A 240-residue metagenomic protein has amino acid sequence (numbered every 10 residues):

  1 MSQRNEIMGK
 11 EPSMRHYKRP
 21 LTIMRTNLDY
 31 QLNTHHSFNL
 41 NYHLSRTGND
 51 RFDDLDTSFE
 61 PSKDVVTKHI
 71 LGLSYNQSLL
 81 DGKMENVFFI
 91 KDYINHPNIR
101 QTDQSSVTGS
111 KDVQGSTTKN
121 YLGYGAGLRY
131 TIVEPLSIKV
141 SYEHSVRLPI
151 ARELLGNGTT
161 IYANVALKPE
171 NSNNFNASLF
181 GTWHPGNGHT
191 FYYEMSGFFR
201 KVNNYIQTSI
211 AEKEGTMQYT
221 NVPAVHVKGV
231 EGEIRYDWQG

Functional and structural regions predicted by a protein language model:
M1, T26, L40-Y42, N86-I90 (+5 more regions): Membrane-embedded beta-strand positions of outer-membrane beta-barrel proteins
S2, L44-G48, Q77-D81, I90-N98 (+6 more regions): Transmembrane beta-strands of outer-membrane beta-barrel pores
E6-H16, I23, D53-K63, S74 (+3 more regions): Extracellular loop and loop/strand-boundary signature of outer-membrane beta-barrel proteins
K18-M24, V65-L71, T118-L122, N171-F175 (+2 more regions): Residues that define the transmembrane beta-barrel architecture of outer-membrane proteins
M24-Y30, L71-Q77, A126-I132, A177-G181 (+1 more regions): Residues on the lipid-exposed face of transmembrane beta-strands in outer-membrane beta-barrel proteins
Q31-S37, S78-E85, V133-P135, H184-F191 (+1 more regions): Short loop/turn motifs that connect adjacent beta-strands in outer-membrane beta-barrel proteins
L40-V133, S137, S141-Y142, L148-I150: Signature of Gram-negative outer-membrane beta-barrel scaffolds
T131, I138-E143, P169-K228, E233-R235: Membrane-embedded beta-barrel scaffold of Gram-negative outer-membrane proteins
